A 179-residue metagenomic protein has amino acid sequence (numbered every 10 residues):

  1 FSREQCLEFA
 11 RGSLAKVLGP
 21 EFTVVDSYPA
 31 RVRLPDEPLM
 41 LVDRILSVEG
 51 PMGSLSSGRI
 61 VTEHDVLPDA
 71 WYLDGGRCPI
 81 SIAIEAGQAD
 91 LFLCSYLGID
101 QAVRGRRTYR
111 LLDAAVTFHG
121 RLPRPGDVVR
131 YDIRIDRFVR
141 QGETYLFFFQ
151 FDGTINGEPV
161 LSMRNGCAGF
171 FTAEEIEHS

Functional and structural regions predicted by a protein language model:
F1-E4, A15-V24, Y28-V32, D36-P79: Catalytic strand-loop segment that frames the active site of acyl-thioester-processing enzymes
F1-G12, D43, G53-S56, V61 (+2 more regions): HotDog/MaoC-like acyl-thioester-processing domains
Q5, S13-S27, R33, P38-L39 (+3 more regions): Hydrophobic beta-strand-centered segment that forms part of the acyl-chain substrate-binding groove
I45, P68-D69, C78-R106: Active-site helix/loop of acyl-thioester processing domains in fatty-acid/polyketide metabolism, spanning hotdog-fold
G50, L67, F92, F138 (+1 more regions): Residue-level marker of positions within ordered structural domains that often coincide with functionally constrained
D69-L73, R104-R106, R121, N156: Short Lys/Arg-rich amphipathic alpha-helical segments
